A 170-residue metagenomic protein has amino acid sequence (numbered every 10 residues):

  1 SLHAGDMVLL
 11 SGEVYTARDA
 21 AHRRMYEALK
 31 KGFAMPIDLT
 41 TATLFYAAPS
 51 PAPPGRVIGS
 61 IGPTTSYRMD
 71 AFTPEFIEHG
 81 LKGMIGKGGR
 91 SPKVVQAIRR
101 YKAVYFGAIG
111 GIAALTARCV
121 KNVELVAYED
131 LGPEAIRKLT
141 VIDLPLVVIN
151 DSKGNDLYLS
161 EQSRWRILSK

Functional and structural regions predicted by a protein language model:
D6-M7, G12: Structural motif
T16-L144: Feature captures the catalytic cores and cofactor-binding loops of soluble hydro-lyases/lyases that act on carboxylate
F72-P74, E78, I149-K170: Active-site/ligand-binding-proximal alpha/beta "capping" segment
